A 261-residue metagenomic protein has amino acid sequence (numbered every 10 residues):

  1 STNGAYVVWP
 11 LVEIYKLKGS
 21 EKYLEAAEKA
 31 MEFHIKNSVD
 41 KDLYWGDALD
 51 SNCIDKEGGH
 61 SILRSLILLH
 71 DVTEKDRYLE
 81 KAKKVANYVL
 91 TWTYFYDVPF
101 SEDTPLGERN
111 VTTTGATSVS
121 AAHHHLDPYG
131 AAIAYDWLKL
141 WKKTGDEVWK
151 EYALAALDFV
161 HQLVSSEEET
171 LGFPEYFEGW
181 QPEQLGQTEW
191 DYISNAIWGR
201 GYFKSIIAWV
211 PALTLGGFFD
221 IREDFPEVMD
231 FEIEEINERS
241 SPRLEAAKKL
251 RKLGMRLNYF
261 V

Functional and structural regions predicted by a protein language model:
S1-V261: Glycan-recognition and catalytic cores of secretory/periplasmic carbohydrate-active enzymes
